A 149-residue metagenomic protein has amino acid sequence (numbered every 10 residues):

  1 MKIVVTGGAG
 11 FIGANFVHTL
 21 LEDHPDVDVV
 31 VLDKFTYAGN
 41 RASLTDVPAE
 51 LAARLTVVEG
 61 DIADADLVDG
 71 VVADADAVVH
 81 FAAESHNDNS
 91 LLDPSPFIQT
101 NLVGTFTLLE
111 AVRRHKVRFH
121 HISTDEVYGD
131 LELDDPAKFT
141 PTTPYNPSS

Functional and structural regions predicted by a protein language model:
M1-S149: N-terminal Rossmann-like NAD(P)+-binding domain of SDR-like oxidoreductases, especially those catalyzing
